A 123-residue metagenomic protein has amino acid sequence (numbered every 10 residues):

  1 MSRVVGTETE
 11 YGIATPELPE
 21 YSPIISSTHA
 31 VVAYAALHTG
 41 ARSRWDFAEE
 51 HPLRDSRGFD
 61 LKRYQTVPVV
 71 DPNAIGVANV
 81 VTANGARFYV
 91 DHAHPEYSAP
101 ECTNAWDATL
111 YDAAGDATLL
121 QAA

Functional and structural regions predicted by a protein language model:
M1-A123: Terminal catalytic/cofactor-binding subdomain
